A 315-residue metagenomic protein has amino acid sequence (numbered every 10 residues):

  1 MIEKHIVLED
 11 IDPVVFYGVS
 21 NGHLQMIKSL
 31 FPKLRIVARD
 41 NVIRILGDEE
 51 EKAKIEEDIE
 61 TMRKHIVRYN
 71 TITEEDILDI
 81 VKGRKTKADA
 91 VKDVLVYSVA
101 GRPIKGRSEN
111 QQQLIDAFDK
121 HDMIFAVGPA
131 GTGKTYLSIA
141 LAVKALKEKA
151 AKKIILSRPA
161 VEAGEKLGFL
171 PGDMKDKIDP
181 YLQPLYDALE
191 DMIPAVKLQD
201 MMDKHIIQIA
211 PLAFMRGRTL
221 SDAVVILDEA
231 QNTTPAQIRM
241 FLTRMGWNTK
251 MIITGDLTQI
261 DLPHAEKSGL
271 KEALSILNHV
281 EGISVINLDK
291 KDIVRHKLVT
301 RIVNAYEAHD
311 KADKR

Functional and structural regions predicted by a protein language model:
M1-V14: N-terminal presequence-like segments and adjacent domain-start helices
L8-D10, A38, G47-E49, R158 (+2 more regions): Flexible glycine-/small-residue-rich
I11, N21, E49-E50, N232 (+1 more regions): Short, surface-exposed acidic/glycine-rich loop or hinge patches that mediate macromolecular interfaces
I11-F31: Short amphipathic alpha-helix segments
S29, I36-V91: Interdomain "pre-motor" coupling segment immediately N-terminal to P-loop NTPase/helicase cores
F31-P32, I193: A broad structural signal for alpha-helix termini and local helix breaks/kinks
P32-I36, V285-I286: A short linear hydrophobic-aromatic micro-motif
Y97-L227, Q231-R315: Conserved helicase motor core of SF1/SF2 NTP-dependent helicases
